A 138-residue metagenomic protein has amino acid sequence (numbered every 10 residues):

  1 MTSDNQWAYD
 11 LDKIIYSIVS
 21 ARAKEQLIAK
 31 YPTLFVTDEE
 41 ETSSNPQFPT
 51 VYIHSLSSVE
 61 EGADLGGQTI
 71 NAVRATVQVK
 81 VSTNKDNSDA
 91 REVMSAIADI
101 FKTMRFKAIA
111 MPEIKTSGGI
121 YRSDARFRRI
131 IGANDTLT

Functional and structural regions predicted by a protein language model:
M1-D64: Small/polar-rich, solvent-exposed N-terminal microdomains that initiate assembly or binding
M1-Q6, N71, D135-T138: Compositionally biased, intrinsically disordered low-complexity segments enriched in polar/Pro/Gly and often Gln
D4, G66, M111-K115: Beta-strand-rich interaction surfaces with strong enrichment in secreted/lumenal proteins
N45-Q47, Q68-V73, S117-Y121: A generic structural micro-feature
G62-G66, D135-T138: Short, charged, solvent-exposed linker or helix-capping segments at domain edges/interfaces that act as flexible hinges
N71-K85, Y121-G132: Oligomerization/assembly interface segments of phage tail-like spikes and tubes
E92-T138: Acidic-leaning, charged glycine-interspersed low-complexity segments
